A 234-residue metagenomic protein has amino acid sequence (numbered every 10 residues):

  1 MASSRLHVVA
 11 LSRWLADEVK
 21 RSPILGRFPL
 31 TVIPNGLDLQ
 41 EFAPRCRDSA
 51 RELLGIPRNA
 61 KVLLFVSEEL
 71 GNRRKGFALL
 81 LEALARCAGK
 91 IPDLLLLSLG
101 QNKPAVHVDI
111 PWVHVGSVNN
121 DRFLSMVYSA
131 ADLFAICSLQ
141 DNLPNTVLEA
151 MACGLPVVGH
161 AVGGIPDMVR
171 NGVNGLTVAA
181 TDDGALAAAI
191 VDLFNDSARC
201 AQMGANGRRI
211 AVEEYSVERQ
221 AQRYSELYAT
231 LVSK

Functional and structural regions predicted by a protein language model:
M1-V32, L37-E41: A short, active-site helix/loop in glycosyltransferases that binds the activated sugar's phosphate group
P57-K75, L81-L84: Conserved donor-binding/catalytic core segment of Leloir-type glycosyltransferases
G100-R122, L133: Nucleotide-activated donor-binding/catalytic signature segment of Leloir-type glycosyltransferases, i.e., the conserved
S117, N171-G172, L176-D183, D192-S197: Conserved acidic donor-binding segment of nucleotide-sugar-dependent glycosyltransferases
M126-A131: Short alpha-helical donor nucleotide-sugar binding micro-motif in glycosyltransferases
L139: Aromatic "clamp/platform" in nucleotide-sugar-dependent glycosyltransferases that forms part of the donor/acceptor
P156-G159, V169: Short hydrophobic beta-strand element within catalytic cores of glycosyltransferases and related nucleotide-activated
A185, D192, R199-E214, Q220-E226: A short, well-ordered alpha-helix in the C-terminal region of glycosyltransferases
